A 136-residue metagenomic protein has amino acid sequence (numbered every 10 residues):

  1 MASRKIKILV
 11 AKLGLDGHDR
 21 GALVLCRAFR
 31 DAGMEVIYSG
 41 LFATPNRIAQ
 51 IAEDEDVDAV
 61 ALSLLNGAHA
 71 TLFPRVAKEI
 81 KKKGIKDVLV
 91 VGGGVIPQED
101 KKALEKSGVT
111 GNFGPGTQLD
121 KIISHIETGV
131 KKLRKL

Functional and structural regions predicted by a protein language model:
M1-A2: Short, flexible hinge/linker loops that cap or flank conserved catalytic cores
I6: Nucleotide donor/acceptor-binding cores
L9-A11: Short hydrophobic segments within beta-strands
G14: A glycine- and charged-residue-rich anion-binding loop/surface
A22-E127: Cofactor-cradling patches in redox/metallo enzymes
T128-L136: The C-terminal output helix
